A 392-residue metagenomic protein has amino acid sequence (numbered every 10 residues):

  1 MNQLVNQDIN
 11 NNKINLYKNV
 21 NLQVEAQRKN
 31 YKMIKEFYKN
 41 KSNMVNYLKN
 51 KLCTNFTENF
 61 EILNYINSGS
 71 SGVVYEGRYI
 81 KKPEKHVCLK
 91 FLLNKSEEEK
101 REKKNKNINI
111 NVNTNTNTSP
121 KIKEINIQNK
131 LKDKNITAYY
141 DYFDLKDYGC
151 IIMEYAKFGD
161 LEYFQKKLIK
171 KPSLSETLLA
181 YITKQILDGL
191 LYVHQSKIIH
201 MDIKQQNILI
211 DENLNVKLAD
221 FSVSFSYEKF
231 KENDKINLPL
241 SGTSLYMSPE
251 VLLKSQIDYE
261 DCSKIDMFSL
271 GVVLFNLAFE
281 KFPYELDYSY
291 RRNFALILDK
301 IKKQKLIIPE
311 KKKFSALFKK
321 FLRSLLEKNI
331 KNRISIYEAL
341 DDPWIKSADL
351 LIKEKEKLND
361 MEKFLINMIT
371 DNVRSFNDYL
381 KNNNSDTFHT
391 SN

Functional and structural regions predicted by a protein language model:
L63-S70, V74: Protein kinase glycine-rich loop
V73-Y79, P83-S96: Glycine-rich ATP phosphate-binding loop
Y142: Activation-segment/catalytic-loop signature of the eukaryotic protein kinase fold
D147-D160, F164: Conserved short submotifs of the Hanks-type protein kinase catalytic core that shape the nucleotide-binding pocket
I182-T183: Activation segment signature within eukaryotic-like protein kinase domains
H194-I210: Catalytic-loop of the protein kinase fold
D211-S244: Activation segment/activation loop of eukaryotic-type protein kinase catalytic domains
